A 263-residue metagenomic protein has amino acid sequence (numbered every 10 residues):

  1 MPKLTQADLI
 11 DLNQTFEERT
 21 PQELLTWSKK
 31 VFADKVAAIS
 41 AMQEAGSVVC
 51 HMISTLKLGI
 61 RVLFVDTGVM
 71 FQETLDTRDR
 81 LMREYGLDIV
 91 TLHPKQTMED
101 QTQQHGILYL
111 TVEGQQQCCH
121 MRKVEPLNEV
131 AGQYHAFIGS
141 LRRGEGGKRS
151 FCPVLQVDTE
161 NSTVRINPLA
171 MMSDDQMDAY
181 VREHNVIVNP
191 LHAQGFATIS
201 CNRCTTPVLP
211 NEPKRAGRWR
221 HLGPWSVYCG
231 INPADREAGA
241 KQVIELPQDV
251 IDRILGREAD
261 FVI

Functional and structural regions predicted by a protein language model:
M1-I263: Nucleotide-activated chemistry modules centered on ATP-dependent adenylation/adenylyltransferase
